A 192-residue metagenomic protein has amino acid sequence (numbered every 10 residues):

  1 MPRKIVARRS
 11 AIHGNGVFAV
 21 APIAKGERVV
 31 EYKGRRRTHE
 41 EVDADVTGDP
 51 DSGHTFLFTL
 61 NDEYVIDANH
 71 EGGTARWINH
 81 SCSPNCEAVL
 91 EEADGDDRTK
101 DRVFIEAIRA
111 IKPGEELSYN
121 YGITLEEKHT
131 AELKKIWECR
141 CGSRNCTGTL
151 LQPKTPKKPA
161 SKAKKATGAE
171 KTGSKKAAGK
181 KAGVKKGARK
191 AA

Functional and structural regions predicted by a protein language model:
M1-S10, D51-T130, R140-Q152: Catalytic core of the SET domain in histone-lysine N-methyltransferases, recognizing conserved active-site
R36-D43, L125-W137: Short, Lys/Arg- and Gly-enriched loop/turn segments at beta-strand edges
L151-A160: Short cysteine/histidine-rich zinc-coordinating motifs and their immediately flanking basic loops
A160, T167-A188: Low-complexity, polybasic segments enriched for Lys interleaved with small residues
